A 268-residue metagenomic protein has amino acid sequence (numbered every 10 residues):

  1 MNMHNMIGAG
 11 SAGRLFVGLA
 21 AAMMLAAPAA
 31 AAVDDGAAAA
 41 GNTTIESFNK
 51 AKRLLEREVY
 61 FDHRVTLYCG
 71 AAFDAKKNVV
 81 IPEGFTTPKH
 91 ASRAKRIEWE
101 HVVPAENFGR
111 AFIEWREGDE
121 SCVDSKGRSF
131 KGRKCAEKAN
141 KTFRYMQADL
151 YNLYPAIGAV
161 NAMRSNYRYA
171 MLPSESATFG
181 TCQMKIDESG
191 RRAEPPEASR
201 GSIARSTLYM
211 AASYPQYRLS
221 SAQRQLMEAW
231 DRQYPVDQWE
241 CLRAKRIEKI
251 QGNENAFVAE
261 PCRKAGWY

Functional and structural regions predicted by a protein language model:
M1-R96, I113-D124, R128, D149 (+3 more regions): Nuclease and nuclease-like effector domains acting on nucleic acids or nucleotide cofactors
H90-Y268: Domain-level detector of nuclease and nuclease-like folds in predominantly extracellular/periplasmic contexts
